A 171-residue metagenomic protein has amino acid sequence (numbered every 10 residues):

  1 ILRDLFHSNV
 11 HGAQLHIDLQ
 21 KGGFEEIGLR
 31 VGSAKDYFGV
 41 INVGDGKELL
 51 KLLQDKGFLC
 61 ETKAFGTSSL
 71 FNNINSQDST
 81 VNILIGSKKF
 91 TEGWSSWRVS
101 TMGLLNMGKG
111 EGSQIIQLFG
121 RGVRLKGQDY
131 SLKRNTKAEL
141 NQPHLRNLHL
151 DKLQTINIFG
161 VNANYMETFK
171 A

Functional and structural regions predicted by a protein language model:
I1-L84, K109-G110, G127-R134: Conserved C-terminal RecA-like helicase domain
L70-N75, K88-E92, P143-L148: Generic recognition of flexible, low-complexity loop/linker segments
N82, G86-K89, L105: Segments forming glycine/polar-rich beta-alpha architectures that bind adenosine-containing cofactors
F90-T91, M107-G110, V123, A163-M166: Conserved nucleotide-binding/hydrolysis micro-motifs of P-loop NTPases
E92-G108, Q114-F119, N157: A short beta-strand element within the Helicase C-terminal
G108-K133, K137-P143: Conserved SF2 helicase motif VI
S131-A171: C-terminal helicase lobe and adjacent C-terminal extensions/tails of nucleic-acid helicase motors
